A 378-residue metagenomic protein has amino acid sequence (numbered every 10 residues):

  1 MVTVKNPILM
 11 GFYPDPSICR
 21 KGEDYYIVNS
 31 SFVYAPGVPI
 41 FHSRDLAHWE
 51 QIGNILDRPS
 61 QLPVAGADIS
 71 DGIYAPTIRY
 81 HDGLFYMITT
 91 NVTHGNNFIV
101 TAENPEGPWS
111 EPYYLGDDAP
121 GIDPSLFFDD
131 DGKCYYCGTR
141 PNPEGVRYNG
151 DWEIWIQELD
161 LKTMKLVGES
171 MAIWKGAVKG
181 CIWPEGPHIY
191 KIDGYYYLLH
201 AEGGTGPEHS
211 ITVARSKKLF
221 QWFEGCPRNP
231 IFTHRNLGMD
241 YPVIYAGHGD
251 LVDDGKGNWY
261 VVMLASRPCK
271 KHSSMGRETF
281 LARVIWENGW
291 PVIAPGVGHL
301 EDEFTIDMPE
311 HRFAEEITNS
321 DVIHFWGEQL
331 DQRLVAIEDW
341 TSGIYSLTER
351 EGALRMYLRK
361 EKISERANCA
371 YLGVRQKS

Functional and structural regions predicted by a protein language model:
M1-S378: Carbohydrate-active catalytic/glycan-binding domains of CAZyme proteins, especially the secreted or lumenal ectodomains
